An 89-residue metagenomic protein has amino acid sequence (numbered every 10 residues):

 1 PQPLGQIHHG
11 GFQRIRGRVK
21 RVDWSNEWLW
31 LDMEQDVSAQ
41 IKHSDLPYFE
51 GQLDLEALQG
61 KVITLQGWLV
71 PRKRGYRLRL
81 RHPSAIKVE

Functional and structural regions predicted by a protein language model:
P1-E89: OB-fold single-stranded nucleic acid-binding module
